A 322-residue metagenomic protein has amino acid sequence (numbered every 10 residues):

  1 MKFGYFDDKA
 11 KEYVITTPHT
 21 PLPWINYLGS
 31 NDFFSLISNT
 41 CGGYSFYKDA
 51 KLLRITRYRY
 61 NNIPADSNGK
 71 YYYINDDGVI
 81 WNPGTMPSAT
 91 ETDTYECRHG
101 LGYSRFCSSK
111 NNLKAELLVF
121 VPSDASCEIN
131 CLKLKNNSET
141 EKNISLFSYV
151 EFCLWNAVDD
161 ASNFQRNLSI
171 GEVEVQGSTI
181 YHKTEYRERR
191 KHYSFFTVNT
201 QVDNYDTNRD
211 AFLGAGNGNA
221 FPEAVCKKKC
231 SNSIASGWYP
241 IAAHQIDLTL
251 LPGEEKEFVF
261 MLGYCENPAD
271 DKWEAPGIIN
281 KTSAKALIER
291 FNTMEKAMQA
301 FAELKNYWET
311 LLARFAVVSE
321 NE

Functional and structural regions predicted by a protein language model:
M1-E322: Anionic coordination/interaction segments
